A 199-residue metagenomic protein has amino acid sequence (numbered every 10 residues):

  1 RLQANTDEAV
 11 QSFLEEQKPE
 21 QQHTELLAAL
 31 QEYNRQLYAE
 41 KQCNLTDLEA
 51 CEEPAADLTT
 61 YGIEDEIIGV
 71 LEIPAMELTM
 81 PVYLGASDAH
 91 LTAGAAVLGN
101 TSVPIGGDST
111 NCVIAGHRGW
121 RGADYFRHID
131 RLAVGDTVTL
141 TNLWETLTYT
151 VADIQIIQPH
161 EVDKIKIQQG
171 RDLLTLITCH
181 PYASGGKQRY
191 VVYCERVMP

Functional and structural regions predicted by a protein language model:
R1-P199: Solvent-exposed, non-transmembrane regions of membrane-associated and secreted proteins
